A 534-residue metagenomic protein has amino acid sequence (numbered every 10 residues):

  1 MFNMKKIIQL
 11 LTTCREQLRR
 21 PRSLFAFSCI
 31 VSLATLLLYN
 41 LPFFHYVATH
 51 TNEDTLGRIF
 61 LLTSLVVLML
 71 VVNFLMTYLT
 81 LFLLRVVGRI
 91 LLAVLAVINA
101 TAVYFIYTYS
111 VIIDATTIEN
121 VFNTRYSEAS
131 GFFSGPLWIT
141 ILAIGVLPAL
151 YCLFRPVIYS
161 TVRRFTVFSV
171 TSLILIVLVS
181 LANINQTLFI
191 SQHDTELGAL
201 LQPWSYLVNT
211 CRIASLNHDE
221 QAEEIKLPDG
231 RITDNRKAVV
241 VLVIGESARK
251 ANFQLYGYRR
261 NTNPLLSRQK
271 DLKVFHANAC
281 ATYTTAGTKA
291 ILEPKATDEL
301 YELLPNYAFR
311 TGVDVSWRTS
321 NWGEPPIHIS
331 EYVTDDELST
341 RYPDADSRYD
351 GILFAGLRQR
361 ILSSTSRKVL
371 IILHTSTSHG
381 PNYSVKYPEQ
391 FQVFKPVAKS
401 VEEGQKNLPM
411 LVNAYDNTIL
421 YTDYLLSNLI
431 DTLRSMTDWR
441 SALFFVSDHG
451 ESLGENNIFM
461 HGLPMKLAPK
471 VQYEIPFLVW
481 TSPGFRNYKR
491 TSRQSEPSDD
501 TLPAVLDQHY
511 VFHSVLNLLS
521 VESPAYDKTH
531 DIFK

Functional and structural regions predicted by a protein language model:
F2-A199: Transmembrane and membrane-interface helices of multi-pass, inner-membrane envelope-modifying transferases
N183-L242, S247-E402, E474, D507-K534: Active-site-proximal alpha/beta segments of enzymes that process anionic O-linked groups
P228-G230, M460-A468, S498-D500: Short, P/G- and charge-enriched loop/turn segments at secondary-structure junctions
V241-L242, T418-G462, F512-L516: Metal-dependent active-site segment of extracytoplasmic phospho-/sulfohydrolases and closely related
G257-N261, W439-S441, F445-T491, Y526-K528: Histidine-centered active-site microenvironments of extracellular/periplasmic hydrolases and transferases
N278, W317-T319, L370-T377, D416-T422 (+2 more regions): Short beta-strand segments
D298-Y301, P409-L420, L467-Y473, R486-V515 (+1 more regions): A short beta-strand-to-alpha-helix junction
E324-I327, S376-N428, L433, F459 (+1 more regions): Active-site-proximal cap/lid insertion segments
